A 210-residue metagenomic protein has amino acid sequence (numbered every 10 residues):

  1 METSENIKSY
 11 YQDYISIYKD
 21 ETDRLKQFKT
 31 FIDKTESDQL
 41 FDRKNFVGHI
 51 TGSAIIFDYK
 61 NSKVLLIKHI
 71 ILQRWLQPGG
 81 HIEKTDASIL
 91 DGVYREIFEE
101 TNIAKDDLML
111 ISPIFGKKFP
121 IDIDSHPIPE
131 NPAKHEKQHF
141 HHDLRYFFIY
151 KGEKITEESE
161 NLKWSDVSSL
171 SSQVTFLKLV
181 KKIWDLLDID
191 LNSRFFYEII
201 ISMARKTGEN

Functional and structural regions predicted by a protein language model:
D13-S53: Acidic, metal-coordinating catalytic segment for phosphate/diphosphate chemistry, firing primarily on the Nudix
F41-Q77: N-terminal strand-loop-strand
H49, H69, H81, H139-H141 (+1 more regions): Histidine-centered active-site/metal-ligand motif
H49, Y59, H141, E157-S159: A generic fold-level signal
S62-I103: Conserved Nudix-box catalytic region and its N-terminal flanking loop in Nudix hydrolases and closely related
N102-E153: Active-site segment of metal-dependent pyrophosphate-handling enzymes, primarily the Nudix hydrolase catalytic core
D143-I149, K154-L186: NUDIX/MutT-family hydrolases
Q173-N210: Charged phosphate-binding loop/patch that engages nucleotide di/tri-phosphates or the phosphate backbone of nucleic
